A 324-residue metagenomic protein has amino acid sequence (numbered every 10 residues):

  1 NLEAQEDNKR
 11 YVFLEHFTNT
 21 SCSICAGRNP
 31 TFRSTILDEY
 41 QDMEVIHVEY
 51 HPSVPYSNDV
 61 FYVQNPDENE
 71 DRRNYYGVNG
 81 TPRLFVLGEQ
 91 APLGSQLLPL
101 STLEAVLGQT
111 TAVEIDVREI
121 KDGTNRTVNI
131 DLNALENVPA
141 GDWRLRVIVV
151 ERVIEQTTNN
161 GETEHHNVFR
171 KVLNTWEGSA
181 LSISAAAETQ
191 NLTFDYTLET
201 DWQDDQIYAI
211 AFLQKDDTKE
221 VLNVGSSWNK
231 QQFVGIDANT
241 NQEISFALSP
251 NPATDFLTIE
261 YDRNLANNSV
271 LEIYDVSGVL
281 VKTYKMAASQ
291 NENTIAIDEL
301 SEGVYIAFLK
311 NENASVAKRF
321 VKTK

Functional and structural regions predicted by a protein language model:
L2-R10, Q109-T111, S226-S249, N264 (+1 more regions): Residue-level detector of functionally pivotal "anchor" positions at catalytic/ligand-binding pockets or at interdomain
E6-V45, Y50: Local sequence-structure signature of Cys/Sec-based thiol-disulfide redox active-site neighborhoods
D7, K121-G123, V138, A185-T189 (+6 more regions): Surface-exposed coil/turn segments at beta-strand junctions on protein surfaces, enriched
S23, K219-E220, V279, A314: Residue-level signal for well-ordered, solvent-exposed loop/turn and beta-edge residues enriched in charged/polar side
T31-T35, T102-L103, Q290: Glycine-rich, phosphate-binding/catalytic loops in enzymes
M43-F233: Short, conserved sequence motifs used for protein processing/export or organelle targeting and for catalysis
T240-S249, A253-K324: C-terminal outer-membrane/trafficking sorting elements
